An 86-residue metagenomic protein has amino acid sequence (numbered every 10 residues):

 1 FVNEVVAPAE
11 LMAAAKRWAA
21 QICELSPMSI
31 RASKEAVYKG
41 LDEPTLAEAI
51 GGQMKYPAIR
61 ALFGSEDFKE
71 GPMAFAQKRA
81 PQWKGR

Functional and structural regions predicted by a protein language model:
F1, D67, R79: Conserved functional loop/turn residues at catalytic and ligand-binding sites
V2-I50, W83-R86: C-terminal long alpha-helix characteristic of the crotonase
A32, K55-A58, G71: Hydrophobic alpha-helical segments typical of transmembrane helices and their membrane-interface/capping positions
A36, G40, P57-F63: Helix-loop "lid/cap" segments that line or gate small-molecule binding pockets
E48-M54, M73: Short alpha-helical "patches" and their helix-cap loops
G64-F68, A74: Interdomain hinge/lid region at the active-site interface of Rossmann-like NAD(P)-dependent oxidoreductases
M73-R86: Terminal low-complexity tails and localization/encapsulation signals of metabolic enzymes
